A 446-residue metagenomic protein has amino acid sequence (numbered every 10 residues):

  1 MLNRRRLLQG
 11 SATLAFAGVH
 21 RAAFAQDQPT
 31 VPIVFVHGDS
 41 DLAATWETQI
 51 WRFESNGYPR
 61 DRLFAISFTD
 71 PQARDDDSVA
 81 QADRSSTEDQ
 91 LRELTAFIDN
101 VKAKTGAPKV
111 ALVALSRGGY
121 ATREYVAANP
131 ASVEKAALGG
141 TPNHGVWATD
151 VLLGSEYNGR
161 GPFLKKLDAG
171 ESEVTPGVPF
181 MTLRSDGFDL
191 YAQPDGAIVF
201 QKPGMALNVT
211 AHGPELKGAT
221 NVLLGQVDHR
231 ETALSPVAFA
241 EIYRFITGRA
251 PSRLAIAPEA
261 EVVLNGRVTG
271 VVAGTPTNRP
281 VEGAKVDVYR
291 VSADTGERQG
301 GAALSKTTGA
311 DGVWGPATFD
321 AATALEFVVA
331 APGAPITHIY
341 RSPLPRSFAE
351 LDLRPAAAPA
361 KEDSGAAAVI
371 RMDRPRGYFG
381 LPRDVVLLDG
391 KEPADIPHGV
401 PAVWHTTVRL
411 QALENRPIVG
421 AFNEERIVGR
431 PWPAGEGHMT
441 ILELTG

Functional and structural regions predicted by a protein language model:
R6-A25: N-terminal export signals
V34-D39, A44, R52, Y58-P59 (+2 more regions): Serine-dependent carboxylesterase/thioesterase catalytic core of lipase-like alpha/beta-hydrolase/SGNH enzymes
S155-K202: The feature captures the conserved acid-bearing segment of alpha/beta-hydrolase catalytic domains
D228-L234: Catalytic histidine-centered segment of alpha/beta-hydrolase-like enzymes
Y243-V263, V272: Beta-strand-rich domain onsets/edges
V271-Q299, Y378-P393: Short, ordered, surface-exposed loop/turn motifs in non-cytosolic proteins
S292-V313, W432: Short, acidic Ser/Thr/Gly-rich low-complexity loop/linker segments typical of extracellular and cell-surface proteins
D311-V313, A317-G446: Preference for solvent-exposed, low-hydrophobicity sequence contexts
